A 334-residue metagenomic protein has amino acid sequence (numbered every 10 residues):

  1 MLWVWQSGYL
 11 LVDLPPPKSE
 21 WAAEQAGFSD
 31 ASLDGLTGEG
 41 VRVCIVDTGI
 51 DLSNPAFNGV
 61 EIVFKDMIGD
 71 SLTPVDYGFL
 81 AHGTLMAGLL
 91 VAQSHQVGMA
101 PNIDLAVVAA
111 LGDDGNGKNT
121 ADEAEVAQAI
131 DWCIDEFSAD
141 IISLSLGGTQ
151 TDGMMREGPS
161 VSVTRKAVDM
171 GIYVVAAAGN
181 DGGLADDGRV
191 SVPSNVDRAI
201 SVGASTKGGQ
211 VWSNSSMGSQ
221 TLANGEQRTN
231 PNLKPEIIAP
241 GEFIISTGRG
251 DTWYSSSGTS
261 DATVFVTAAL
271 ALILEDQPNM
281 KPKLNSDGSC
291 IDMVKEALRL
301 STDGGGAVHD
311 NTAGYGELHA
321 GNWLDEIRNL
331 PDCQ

Functional and structural regions predicted by a protein language model:
W5-C44, I68-F79, W212-S215, S219-A223 (+1 more regions): N-terminal domain-start motif of subtilase-like serine proteases
S32-V43, I50-V63, P74-D122, F137-D140 (+7 more regions): Subtilisin-like serine protease catalytic core
D34, L89-Q93, A129-E136, S145 (+8 more regions): Structured segments of extracytoplasmic/periplasmic soluble domains in secreted or envelope-associated proteins
D47, S191-E275: Extracellular S/T/G-rich loop segment that most often corresponds to the catalytic His/Ser-adjacent loop
G49-L52, M67-G69, L111-D114, G147-T151 (+6 more regions): Solvent-exposed loop/turn segments at secondary-structure junctions within structured extracellular/periplasmic domains
V108-G112, G241-N311: Hydrolase catalytic cores
L111-R198, N232, T247-V264, H309-T312 (+1 more regions): Substrate-binding/access-modulating region of protease and related hydrolase catalytic domains
G179, A320-Q334: Secreted peptidase-domain scaffold signal
